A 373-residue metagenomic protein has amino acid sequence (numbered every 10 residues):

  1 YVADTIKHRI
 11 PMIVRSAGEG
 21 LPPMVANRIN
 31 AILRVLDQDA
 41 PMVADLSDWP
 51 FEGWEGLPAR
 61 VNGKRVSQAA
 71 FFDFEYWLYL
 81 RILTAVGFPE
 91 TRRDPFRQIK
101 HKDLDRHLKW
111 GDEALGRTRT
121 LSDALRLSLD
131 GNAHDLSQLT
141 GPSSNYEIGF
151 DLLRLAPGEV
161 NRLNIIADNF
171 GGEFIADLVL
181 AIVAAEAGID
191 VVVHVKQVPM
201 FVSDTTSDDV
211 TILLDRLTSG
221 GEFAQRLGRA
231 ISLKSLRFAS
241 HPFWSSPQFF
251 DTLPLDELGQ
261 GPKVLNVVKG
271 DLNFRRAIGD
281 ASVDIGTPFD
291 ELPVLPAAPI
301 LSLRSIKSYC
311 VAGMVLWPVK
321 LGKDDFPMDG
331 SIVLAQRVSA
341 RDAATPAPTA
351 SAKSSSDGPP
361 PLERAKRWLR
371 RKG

Functional and structural regions predicted by a protein language model:
Y1-V160, A340-A343: Non-catalytic accessory regions outside enzyme or core folds
R15, L83-G87, A185-I189, P199 (+1 more regions): Hydrophobic/aromatic-lined pockets within catalytic cores
A69-D73, I166-L178, V198-M200, D271-R276: Gly/Ser/Thr-rich loops at beta-strand to alpha-helix junctions that form or flank small-molecule/cofactor-binding
R162, I189-V192, P299: Residues at the starts of beta-strands that form the adenosine-phosphate
R162-N164, V264-L265: Structural motif
G172-V193: Histidine-anchored nucleotide/phosphate-binding helix
V195-Q197, S203-P348, A352: C-terminal functional extensions of proteins
K353-G373: Long, low-complexity, intrinsically disordered segments
